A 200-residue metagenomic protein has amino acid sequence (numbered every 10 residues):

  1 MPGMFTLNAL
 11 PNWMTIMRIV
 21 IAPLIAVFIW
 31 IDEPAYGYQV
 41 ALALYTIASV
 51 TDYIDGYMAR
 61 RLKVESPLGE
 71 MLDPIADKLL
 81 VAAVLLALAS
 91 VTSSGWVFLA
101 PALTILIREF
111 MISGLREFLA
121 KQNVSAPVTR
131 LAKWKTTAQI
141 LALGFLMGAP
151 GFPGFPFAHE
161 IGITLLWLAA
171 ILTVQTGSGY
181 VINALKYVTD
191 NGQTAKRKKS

Functional and structural regions predicted by a protein language model:
M1-P11, I21-A22, V40-S49, L119 (+1 more regions): C-terminal membrane-associated helical module and adjoining short loops/tails
T6-M14, L68-D73: Short, amphipathic, aromatic/basic-enriched membrane-interface segments that mark the entry/exit of transmembrane
M17-I25, A76-L85, I112-S113, K135-M147: Core segments of transmembrane alpha-helices that mediate helix-helix packing or line hydrophobic substrate/ligand
V20-L68, V84-I105, A158-V174: Membrane-embedded alpha-helical segments that form the functional core of polytopic membrane enzymes, especially those
L72-I75, L103-T104, T129-K135: Cytoplasmic-side transmembrane-helix entry/capping segments in multi-pass membrane proteins
R108-F118: Membrane-water interface of transmembrane alpha-helices
